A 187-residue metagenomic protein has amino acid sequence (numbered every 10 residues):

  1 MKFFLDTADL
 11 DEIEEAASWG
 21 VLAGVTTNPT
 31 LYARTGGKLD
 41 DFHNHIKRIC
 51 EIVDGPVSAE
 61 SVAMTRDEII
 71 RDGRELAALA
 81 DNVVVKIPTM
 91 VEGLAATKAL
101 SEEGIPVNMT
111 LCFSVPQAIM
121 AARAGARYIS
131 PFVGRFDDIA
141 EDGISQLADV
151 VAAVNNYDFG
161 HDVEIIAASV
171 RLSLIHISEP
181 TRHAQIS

Functional and structural regions predicted by a protein language model:
M1-F3, V21, N82-V84, I105-V107 (+1 more regions): Short active-site oxyanion
F4-L5, D9-I13, W19-L22, T27-A99: Active-site beta->alpha loop and helix N-cap motifs at the rims of alpha/beta catalytic domains
D6-D9, A63-D67, I87-V91, M109-V115 (+1 more regions): Glycine-rich beta-to-alpha transition loops that act as phosphate-gripper elements at the mouths of alpha/beta enzyme
A17-S18, A77, A122, S178: Non-catalytic positions within long, well-ordered alpha-helices that form the structural scaffold/packing of enzyme
C50, A77, L94-G104, A148-F159: Surface-exposed amphipathic alpha-helices with a cationic face
D81, V85-I129: Hydrophobic, well-structured mid-protein blocks that either form specific transmembrane helices
N108, V115-S178: Catalytic alpha/beta core domains of metabolic enzymes, predominantly
I175-H176, H183-S187: Single conserved hydrophobic/aromatic residue that forms the stacking wall/gate of nucleotide- or nucleobase-binding
